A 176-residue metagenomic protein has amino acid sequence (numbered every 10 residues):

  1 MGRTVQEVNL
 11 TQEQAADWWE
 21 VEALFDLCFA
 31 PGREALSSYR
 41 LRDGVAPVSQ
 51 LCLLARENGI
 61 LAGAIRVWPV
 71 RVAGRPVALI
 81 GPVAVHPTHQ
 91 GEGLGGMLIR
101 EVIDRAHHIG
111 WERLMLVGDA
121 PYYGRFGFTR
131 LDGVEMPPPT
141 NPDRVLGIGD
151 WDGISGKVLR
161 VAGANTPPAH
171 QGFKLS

Functional and structural regions predicted by a protein language model:
M1-Y39, P47-L61, D152-S176: Short amphipathic alpha-helix that is part of the acyltransferase structural core
E13, G118-D119: Conserved acidic functional residues
S38-G44, V134-M136: Short, solvent-exposed loop/turn elements at beta->coil junctions and helix N-caps that rim active or binding pockets
C52-L54, I60-V70, P76-A84: Conserved beta-strand in the GNAT
H89-E101, W111: Conserved acetyl-CoA pyrophosphate-binding loop and the N-cap/start of the following alpha-helix in GNAT-like
D104-G118, L131: Conserved GNAT acetyl-CoA-binding A-motif
V117, T129-W151: Conserved catalytic-core motifs of GNAT/GCN5-like acyltransferases
Y123, F128: Conserved active-site tyrosine of GNAT-family acetyltransferases
